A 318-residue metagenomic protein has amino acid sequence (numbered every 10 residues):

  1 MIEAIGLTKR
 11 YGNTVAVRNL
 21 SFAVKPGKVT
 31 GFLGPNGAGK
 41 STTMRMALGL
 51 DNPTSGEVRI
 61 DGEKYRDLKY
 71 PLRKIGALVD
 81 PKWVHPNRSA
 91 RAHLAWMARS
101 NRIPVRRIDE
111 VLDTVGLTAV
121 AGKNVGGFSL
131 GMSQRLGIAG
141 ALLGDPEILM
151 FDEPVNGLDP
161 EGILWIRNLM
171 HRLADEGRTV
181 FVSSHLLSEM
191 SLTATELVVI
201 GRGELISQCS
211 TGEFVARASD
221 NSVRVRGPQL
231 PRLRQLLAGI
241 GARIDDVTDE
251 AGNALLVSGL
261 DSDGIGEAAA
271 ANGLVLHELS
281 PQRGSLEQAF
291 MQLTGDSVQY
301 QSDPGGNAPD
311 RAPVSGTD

Functional and structural regions predicted by a protein language model:
I2-A4, K9-G201, S207: ABC transporter nucleotide-binding domains
T8, Y65, L72, R91 (+5 more regions): Alpha-helix N-cap/helix-start and coil->helix boundary motif
E57, S222, V275-E278: Residues at or immediately flanking beta-strands
R167-L256, L260: ABC transporter nucleotide-binding domain
S258-D318: C-terminal coupling/interaction segments
